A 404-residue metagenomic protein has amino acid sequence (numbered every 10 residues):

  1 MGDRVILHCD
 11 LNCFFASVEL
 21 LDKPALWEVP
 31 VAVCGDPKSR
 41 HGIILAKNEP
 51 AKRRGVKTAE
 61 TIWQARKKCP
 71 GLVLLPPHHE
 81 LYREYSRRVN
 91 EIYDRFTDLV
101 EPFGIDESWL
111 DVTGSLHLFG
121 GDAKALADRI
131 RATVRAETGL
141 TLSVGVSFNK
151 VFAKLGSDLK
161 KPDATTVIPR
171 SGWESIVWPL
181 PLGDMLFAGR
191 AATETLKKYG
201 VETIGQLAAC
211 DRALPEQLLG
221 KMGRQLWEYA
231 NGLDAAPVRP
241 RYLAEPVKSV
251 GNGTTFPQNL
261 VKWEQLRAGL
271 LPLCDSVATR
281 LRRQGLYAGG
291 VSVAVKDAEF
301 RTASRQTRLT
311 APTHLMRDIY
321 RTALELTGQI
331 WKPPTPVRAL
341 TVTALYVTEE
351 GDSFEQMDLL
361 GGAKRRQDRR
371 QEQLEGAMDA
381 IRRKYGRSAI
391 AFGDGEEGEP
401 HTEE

Functional and structural regions predicted by a protein language model:
M1-E228, R241, T279, R365-E404: Gly/Gly-Pro- and Ser/Thr-rich, intrinsically disordered tail segments characteristic of DNA damage-repair and tolerance
H8, D184, A192-V337: DNA-contacting surface of Y-family translesion DNA polymerases
F14, P37-R40, A298-R301, V347-E350: Short, charged/polar surface micro-motifs in flexible loops or helix N-caps
V29, L142, D163, G289-V291 (+2 more regions): Change "...and in nucleic-acid phosphodiester-cleaving endonucleases..." to "...and in nucleic-acid processing enzymes
V73-L74, R301-R305, D352-S353: Short small-residue beta-strand/loop micro-motif enriched in glycine and branched aliphatics
W109-G114, S304-T307, M357-G362: Short, hydrophobic beta-strand segments
F148-V151, N231-G232, Y287-A298, V337-T348 (+1 more regions): A glycine-rich phosphate-binding loop feature that marks nucleotide/adenosyl-phosphate handling sites
A311-E404: Acidic, metal-coordinating catalytic segment for phosphate/diphosphate chemistry, firing primarily on the Nudix
